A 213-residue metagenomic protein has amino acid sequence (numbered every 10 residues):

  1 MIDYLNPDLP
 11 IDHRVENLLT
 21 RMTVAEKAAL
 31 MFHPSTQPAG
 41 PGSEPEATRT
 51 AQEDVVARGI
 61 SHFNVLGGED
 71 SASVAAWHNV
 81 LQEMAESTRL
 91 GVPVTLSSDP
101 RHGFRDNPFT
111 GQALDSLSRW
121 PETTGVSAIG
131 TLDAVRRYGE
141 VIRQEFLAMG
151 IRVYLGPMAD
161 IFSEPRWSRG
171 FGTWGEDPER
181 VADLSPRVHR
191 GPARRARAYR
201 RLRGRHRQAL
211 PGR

Functional and structural regions predicted by a protein language model:
M1-R213: Glycoside hydrolase catalytic-domain context in secreted enzymes
